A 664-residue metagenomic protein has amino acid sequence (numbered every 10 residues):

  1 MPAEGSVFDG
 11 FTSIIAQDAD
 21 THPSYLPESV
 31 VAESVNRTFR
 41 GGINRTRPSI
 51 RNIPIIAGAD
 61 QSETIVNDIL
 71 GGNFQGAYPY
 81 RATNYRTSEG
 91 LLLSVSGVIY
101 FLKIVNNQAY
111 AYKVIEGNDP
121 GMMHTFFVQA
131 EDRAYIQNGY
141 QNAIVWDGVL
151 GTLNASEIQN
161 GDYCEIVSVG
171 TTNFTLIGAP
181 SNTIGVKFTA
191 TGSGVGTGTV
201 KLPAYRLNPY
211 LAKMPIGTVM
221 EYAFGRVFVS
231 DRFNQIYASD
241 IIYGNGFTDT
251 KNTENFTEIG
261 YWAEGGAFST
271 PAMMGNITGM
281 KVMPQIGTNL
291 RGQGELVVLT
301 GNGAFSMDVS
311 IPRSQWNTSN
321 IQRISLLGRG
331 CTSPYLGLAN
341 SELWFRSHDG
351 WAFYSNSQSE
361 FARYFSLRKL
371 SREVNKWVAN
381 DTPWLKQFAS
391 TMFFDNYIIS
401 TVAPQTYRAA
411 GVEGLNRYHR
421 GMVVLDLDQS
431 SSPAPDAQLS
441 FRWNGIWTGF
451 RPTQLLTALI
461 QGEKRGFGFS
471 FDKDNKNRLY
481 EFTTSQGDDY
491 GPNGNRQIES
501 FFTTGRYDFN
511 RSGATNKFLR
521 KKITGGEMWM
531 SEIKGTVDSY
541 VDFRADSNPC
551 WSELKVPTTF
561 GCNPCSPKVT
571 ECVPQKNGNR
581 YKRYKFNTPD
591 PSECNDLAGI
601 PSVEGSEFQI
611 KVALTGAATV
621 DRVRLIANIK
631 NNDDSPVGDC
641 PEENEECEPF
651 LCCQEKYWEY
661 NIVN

Functional and structural regions predicted by a protein language model:
M1-R133, Q137, G328-E342, H348-N664: Beta-sheet repeat architectures centered on beta-propellers
S62-N73, Y80, G117-G121, A204-M392 (+2 more regions): Beta-propeller and closely related beta-pinwheel folds
A82, I104, G139, G148 (+8 more regions): Surface loops and adjacent helix of pleckstrin homology
H124-G151, R206, Y210: Hydrophobic or amphipathic alpha-helical targeting/insertion segments
I144, I166, T175, F345 (+1 more regions): A structural signal for the beta-strand cores of small, secreted beta-rich domains
W146-G151, N173-G192, A238-D240, D538-W551: Short linear, low-complexity motifs centered on an aromatic residue
V149-S156, P203-A204, S635-E645: Low-complexity, Pro/Thr/Ser/Gly/Ala-rich linker/spacer regions in secreted, extracellular modular proteins
G151-K213: Small/polar beta-strand repeat architecture
